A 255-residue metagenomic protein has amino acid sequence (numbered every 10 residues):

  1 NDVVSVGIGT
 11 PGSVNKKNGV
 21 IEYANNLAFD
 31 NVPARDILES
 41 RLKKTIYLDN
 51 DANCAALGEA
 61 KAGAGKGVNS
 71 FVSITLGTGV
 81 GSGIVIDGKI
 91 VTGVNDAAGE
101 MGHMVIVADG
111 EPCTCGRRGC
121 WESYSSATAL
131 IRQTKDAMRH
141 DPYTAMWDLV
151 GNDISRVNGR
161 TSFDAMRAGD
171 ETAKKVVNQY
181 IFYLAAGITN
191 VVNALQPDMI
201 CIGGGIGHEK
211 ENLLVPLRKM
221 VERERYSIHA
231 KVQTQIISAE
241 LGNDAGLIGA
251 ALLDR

Functional and structural regions predicted by a protein language model:
N1-S5, N15-N18, R35-I46, K61-V68 (+3 more regions): ATP-binding/phosphotransfer module of carbohydrate and carboxylate kinases, centering on a glycine-rich
G7-P11, D49, S73-G79, G83-V85: Short beta-strand segments
V20-L27: Short glycine-enriched, charge-decorated loop/helix-capping segments at active-site entrances that position
E22, V91-T92: Generic structural signal for well-ordered beta-strand positions
D30-N31: Short catalytic helix/loop segments, enriched in acidic residues and glycine and frequently bearing histidine
A55-K61, S82-I84, H103-M104: Adenylate-forming
V85-I86, V91: Catalytic-core segment of enzymes that process non-peptidic bonds
A97-E100: Structural signature of FAD isoalloxazine-binding scaffolds in flavoprotein oxidoreductases
